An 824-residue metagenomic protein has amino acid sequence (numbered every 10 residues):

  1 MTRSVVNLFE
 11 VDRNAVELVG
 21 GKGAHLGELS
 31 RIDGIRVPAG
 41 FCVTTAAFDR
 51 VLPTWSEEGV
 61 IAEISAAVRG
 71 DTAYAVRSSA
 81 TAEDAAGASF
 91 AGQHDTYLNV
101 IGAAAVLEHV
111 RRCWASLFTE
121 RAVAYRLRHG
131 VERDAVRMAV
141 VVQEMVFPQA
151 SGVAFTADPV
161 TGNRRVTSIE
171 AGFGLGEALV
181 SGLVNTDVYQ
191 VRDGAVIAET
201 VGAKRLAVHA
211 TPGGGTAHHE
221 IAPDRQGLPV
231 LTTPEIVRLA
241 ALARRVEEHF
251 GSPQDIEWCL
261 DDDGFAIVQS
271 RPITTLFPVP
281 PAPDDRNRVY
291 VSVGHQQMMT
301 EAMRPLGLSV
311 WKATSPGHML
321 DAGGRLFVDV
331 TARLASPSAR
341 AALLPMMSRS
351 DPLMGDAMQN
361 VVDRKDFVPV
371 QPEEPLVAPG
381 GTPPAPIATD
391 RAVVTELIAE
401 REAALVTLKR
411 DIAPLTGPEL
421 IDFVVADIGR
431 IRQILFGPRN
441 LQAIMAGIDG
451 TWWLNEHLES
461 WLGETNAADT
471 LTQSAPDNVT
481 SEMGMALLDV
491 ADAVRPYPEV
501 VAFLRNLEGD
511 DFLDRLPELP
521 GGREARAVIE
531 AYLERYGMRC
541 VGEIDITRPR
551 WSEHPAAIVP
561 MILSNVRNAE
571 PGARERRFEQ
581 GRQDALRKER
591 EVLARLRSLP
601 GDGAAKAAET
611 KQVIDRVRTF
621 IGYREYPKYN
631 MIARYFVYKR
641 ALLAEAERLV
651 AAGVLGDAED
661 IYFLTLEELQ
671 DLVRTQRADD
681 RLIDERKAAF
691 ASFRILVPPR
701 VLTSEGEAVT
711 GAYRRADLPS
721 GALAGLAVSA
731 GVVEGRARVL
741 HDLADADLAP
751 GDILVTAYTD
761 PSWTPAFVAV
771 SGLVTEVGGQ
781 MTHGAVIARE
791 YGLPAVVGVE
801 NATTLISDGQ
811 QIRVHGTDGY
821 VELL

Functional and structural regions predicted by a protein language model:
M1-I32, A39, T44-T45, D49-R50 (+12 more regions): Conserved divalent-metal-coordinating catalytic cores that perform phosphate/pyrophosphate/nucleotidyl transfer
L29-S30, V37, I64-A91, D95 (+3 more regions): ATP-grasp fold ATP-binding core
G34, P53, A66-R69, R111 (+9 more regions): Generic secondary-structure signature for well-ordered alpha-helical cores
T45, V76-A82, L127-E132, W258-A266 (+6 more regions): A glycine-rich phosphate-binding loop feature that marks nucleotide/adenosyl-phosphate handling sites
D84, S89-S116, L183-V184: Flexible beta->alpha loop and helix N-cap segments adjacent to enzyme active/binding sites
V100-V146, P223-V237: Internal nucleotide-binding/catalytic subdomain
V123-Y125, G251-I256, L420, A607 (+1 more regions): Flexible, glycine/charged-enriched surface loops at secondary-structure junctions
E609-R700: Extended, domain-scale alpha-helical bundle/helix-rich regions
